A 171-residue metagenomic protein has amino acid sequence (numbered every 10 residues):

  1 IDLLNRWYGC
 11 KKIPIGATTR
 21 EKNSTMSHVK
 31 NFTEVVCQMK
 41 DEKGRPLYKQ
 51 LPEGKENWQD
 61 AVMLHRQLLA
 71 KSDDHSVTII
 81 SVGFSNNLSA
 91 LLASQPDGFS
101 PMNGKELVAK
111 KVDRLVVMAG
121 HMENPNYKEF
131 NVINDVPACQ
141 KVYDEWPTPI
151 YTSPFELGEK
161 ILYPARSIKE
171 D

Functional and structural regions predicted by a protein language model:
I1-D171: N-terminal acidic, glycine/proline-rich low-complexity segments
